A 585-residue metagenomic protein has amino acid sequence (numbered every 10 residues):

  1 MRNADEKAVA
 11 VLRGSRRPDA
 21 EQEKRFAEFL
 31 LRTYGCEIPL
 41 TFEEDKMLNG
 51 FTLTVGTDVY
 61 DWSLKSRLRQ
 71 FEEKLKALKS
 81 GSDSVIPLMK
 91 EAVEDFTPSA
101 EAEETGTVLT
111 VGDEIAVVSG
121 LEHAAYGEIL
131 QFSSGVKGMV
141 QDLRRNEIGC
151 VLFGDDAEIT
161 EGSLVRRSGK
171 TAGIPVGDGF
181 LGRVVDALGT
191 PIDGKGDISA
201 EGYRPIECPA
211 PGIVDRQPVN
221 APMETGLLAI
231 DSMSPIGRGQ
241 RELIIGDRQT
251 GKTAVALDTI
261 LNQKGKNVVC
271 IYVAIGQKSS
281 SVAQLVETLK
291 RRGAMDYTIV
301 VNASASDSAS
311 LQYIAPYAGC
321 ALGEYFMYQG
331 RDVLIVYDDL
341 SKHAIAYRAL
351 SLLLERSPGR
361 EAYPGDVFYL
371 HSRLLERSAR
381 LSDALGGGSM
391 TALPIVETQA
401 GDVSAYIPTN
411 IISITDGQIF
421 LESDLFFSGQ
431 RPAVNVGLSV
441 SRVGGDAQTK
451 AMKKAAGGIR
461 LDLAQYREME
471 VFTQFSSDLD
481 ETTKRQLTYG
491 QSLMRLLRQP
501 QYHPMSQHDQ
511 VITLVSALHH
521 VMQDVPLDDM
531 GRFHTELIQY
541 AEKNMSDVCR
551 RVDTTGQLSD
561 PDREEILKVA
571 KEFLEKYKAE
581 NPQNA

Functional and structural regions predicted by a protein language model:
M1-G81, A124: Elongated, mostly alpha-helical coiled-coil "stalk/stator" tethers of large membrane protein machines
K65-A92, E575-A585: Short, charged, intrinsically disordered terminal tails
G81-R183, L188-I192: N-terminal accessory targeting/assembly segments
D155-E158, Y325-Y328, K342, L352-A585: Conserved catalytic/coupling modules of large nucleotide/cofactor-utilizing molecular machines
S163-V165, A172, V176-G179, I192-Q240 (+2 more regions): P-loop NTPase nucleotide-binding/switch module
L227-I245, A254-I407, Q418-L421, L425 (+2 more regions): Switch/coupling sub-region of P-loop NTPases
R248: The conserved Walker
G251: Conserved glycine(s) of the Walker
